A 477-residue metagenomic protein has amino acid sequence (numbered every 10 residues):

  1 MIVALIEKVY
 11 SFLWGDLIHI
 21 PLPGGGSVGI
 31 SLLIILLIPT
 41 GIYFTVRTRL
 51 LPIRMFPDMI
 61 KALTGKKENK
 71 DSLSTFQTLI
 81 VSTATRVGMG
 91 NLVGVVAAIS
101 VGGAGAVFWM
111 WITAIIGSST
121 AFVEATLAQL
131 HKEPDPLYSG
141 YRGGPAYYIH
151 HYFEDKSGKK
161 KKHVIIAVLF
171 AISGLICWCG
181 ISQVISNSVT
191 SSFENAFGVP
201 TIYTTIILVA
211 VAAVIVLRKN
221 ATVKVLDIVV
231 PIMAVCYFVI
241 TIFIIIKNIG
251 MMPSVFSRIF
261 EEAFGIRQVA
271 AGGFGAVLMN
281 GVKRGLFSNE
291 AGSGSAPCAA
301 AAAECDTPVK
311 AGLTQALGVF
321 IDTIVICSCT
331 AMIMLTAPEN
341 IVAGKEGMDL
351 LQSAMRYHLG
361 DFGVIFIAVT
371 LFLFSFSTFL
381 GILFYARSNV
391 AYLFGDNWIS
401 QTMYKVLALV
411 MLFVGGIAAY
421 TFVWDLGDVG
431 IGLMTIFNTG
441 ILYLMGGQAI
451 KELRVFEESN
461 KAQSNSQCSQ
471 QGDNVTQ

Functional and structural regions predicted by a protein language model:
M1-M89, I99-A106, G117, Y443-Q477: N-terminal alpha-helical transmembrane segments of multi-pass membrane transport and channel/translocase proteins
L36, F44-I60, I166, N187-F193 (+5 more regions): Membrane-interface loop-to-helix entry segments
T40-T45, I116-Y141, H150-I215, V369-L380 (+1 more regions): Helix-loop-helix module between adjacent transmembrane segments
R47-P52, N91-V95, C177-T190, A213-V225 (+4 more regions): Transmembrane helix-loop junctions in multi-pass membrane proteins
L50-T75, A97, G103-A106, S119-K161 (+3 more regions): Flexible loop linkers connecting adjacent transmembrane helices in multi-pass alpha-helical membrane transporters
N69-V101, L127-L130, L137-F153, L169-I172 (+1 more regions): Alpha-helical membrane segments and immediately flanking helix-loop junctions that form or couple to the substrate/ion
I116-E124, T204-K219, V230-G250, K283-L286 (+2 more regions): Selective recognition of specific alpha-helical transmembrane segments in multi-pass small-molecule
E124-P136, I242-R258, G272, A302-C305 (+1 more regions): Extracellular/periplasmic helix-exit of transmembrane alpha-helices
